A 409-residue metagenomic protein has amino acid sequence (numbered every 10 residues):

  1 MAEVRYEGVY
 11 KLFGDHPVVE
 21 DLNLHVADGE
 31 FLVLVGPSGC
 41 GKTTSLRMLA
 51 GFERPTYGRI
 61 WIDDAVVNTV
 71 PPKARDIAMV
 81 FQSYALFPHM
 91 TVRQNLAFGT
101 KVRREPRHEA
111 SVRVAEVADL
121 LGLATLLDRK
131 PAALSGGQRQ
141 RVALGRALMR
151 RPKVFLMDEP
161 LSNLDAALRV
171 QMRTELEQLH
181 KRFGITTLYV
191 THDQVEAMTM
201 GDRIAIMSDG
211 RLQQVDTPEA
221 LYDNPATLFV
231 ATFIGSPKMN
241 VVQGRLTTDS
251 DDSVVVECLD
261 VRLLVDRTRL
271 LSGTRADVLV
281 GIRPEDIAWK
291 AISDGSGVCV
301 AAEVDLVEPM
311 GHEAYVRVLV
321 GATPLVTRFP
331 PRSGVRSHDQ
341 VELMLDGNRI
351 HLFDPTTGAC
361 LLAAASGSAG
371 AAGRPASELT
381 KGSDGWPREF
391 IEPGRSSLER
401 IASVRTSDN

Functional and structural regions predicted by a protein language model:
R5, H25, W61, E342-M344: ABC ATPase nucleotide-binding domain
F31, P72-F229: ABC ATPase nucleotide-binding domains
V35-P37: The feature captures the beta-strand-to-loop junction immediately N-terminal to the Walker
T43-L46, V142: ABC ATPase nucleotide-binding domain helices that frame the ATP-binding cleft
A50: Helix-to-loop junction immediately C-terminal to a conserved catalytic motif
G58-V66: Conserved ABC transporter NBD signature motif
S250-L306, P324, S333-D408: Glycine/charge-rich catalytic "coupling/switch" loops of P-loop NTPases
